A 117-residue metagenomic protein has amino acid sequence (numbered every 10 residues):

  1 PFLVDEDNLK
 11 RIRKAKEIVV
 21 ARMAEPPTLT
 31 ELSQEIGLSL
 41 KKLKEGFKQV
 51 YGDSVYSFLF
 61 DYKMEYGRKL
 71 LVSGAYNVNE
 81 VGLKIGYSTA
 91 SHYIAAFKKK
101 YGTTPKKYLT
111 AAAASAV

Functional and structural regions predicted by a protein language model:
P1-R13, V19: Accessory, usually C-terminal, subdomains that scaffold auxiliary metal cofactors
R13-A21, P26-E31, Q49-S88, A111-V117: Terminal helix-turn-helix DNA-binding modules in bacterial transcription factors
S33-L40: Helix-turn-helix
K41, A90-S91, K106: Key DNA-contact positions within bacterial/archaeal DNA-binding proteins
L43, F47, H92-Y93, F97: Short hydrophobic/aromatic patch on the recognition helix
G52, G86, F97-K98, G102-P105: Conserved phosphate-binding and hydrolysis motifs of nucleotide-dependent enzymes
Y101, K106-S115: Extended amphipathic alpha-helical coiled-coil/heptad-repeat regions
